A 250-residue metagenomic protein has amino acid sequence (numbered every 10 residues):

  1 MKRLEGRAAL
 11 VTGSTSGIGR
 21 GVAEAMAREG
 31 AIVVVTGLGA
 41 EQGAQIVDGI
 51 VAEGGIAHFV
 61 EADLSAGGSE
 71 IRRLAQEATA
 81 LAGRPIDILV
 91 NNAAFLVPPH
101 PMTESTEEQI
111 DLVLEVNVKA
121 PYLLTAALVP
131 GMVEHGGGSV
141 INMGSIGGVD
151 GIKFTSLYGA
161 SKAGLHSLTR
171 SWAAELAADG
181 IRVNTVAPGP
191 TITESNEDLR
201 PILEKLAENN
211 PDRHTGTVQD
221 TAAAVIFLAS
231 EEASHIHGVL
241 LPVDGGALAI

Functional and structural regions predicted by a protein language model:
A8, T15-G17, G39: Conserved glycine-rich cofactor-binding loop
D48, A178, T185-N210: A glycine/serine/threonine-rich, flexible loop-to-helix segment that serves as the NAD(P) cofactor-binding "lid"
H100-M102, T106-L114, N196, L206: Substrate-binding pocket helix/loop in short-chain dehydrogenase/reductase
Y122, H214-V243, L248-A249: C-terminal substrate-recognition "lid" of short-chain dehydrogenase/reductases
T125, S161, T169: Active-site helix of classical SDR
P130, A174-A178, S234: Alpha-helical segment proximal to the catalytic Tyr-Lys
S145: Residue(s) in the substrate-gating loop at a strand-loop-helix junction that position the organic substrate next
